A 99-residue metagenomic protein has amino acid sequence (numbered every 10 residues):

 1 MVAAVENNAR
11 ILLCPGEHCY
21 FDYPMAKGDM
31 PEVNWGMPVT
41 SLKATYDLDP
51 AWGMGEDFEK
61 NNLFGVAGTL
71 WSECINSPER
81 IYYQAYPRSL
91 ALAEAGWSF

Functional and structural regions predicted by a protein language model:
M1-F99: Substrate-binding groove of N-acetylhexosamine-processing glycoside hydrolases
